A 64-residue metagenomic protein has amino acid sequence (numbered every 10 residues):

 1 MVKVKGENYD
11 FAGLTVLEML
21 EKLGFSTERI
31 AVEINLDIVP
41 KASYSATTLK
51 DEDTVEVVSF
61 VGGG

Functional and structural regions predicted by a protein language model:
M1-G63: Ubiquitin-like/PB1-type beta-grasp interaction modules and other compact soluble beta-rich domains
